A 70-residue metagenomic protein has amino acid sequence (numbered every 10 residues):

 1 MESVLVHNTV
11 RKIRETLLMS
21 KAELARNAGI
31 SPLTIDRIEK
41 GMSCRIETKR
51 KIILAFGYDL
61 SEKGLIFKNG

Functional and structural regions predicted by a protein language model:
M1-T16: A short, Lys/Arg-rich alpha-helix, primarily the initiator
T9, S20, R45-T48: Residues that mark the N-terminal boundary/hinge immediately upstream of a DNA-recognition element
V10, L24-A25, I35-I38: Conserved hydrophobic/aromatic packing and binding residues within compact polymer-binding modules
T16-L17, N27: Residues within the alpha-helical elements of helix-turn-helix
G29-C44: Recognition helix of helix-turn-helix/homeodomain-like DNA-binding domains that insert into the DNA major groove
I46-G64: DNA major-groove recognition helix of helix-turn-helix/homeodomain DNA-binding modules
